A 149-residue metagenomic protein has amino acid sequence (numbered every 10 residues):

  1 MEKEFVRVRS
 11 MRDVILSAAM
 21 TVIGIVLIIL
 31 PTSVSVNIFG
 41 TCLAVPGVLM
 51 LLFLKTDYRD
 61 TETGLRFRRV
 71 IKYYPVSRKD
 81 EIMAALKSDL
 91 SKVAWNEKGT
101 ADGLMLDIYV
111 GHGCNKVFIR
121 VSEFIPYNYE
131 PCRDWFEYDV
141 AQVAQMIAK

Functional and structural regions predicted by a protein language model:
E2-A19: Juxtamembrane interface helix immediately N-terminal to a transmembrane segment
V8-M11, T41-K72: Transmembrane-cytosolic junction motif
I15-L16, I28-V45: Hydrophobic alpha-helical transmembrane segments
T21-I29: Membrane-embedded alpha-helical segments in integral membrane proteins
I29-L30, D80-S88, A141-A148: Polar/charged alpha-helical tracts
Y58-M105: Cytosolic juxtamembrane segments of membrane proteins
V110-K149: A membrane-cytosol interface segment of integral membrane proteins
